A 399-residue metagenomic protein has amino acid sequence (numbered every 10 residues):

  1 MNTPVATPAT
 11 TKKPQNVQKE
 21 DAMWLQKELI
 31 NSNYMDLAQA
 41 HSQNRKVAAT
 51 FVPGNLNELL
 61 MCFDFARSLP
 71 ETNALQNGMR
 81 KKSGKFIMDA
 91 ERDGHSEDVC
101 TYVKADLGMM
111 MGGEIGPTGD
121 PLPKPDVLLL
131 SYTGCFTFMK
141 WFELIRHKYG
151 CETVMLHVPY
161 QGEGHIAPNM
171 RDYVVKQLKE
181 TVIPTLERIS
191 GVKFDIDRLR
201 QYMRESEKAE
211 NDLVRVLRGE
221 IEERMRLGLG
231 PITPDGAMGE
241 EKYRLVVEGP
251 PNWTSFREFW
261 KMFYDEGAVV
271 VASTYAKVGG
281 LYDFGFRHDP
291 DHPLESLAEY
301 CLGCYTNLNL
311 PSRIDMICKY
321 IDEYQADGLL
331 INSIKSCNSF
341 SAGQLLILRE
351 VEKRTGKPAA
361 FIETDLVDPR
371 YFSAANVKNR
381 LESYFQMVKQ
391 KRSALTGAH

Functional and structural regions predicted by a protein language model:
N2-K46, V175, K179-G285, T306 (+1 more regions): A charged, amphipathic alpha-helical module
S42, G54, L59-E91, V246-I317: Redox- and metal-dependent alpha/beta enzyme cores, enriched for Fe-S-associated oxidoreductases and cofactor-handling
A49-T50, G54-P121, G134, W141-F142: An N-terminal, globular interaction/scaffold subdomain
M109, G113-E114, G119-D197, Q201 (+1 more regions): Internal, well-ordered alpha/beta segment that forms a basic, Gly-enriched binding/recognition surface
G113-P117, L308-Q325, G343-L346: A short, acidic, amphipathic alpha-helical segment used as a generic capping/interface helix at domain edges
P125, I321, Q325-L330: Proline-aspartate-enriched helix->loop->beta-strand connector
F138-K140, C337-G343: Glycine/threonine-rich flexible loop motifs
L345-H399: Peripheral docking tails and interdomain loops at the edges of cofactor- or intermediate-handling domains
